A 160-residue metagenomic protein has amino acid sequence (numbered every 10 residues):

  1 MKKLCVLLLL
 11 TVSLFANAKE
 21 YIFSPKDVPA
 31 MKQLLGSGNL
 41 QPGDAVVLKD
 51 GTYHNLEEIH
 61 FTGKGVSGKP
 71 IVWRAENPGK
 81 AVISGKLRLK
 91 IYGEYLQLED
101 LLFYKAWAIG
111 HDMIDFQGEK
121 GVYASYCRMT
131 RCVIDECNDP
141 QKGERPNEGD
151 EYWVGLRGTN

Functional and structural regions predicted by a protein language model:
M1-L4: Positively charged n-region of N-terminal signal peptides that target proteins for export
L8-N17: Hydrophobic h-region of N-terminal signal peptides that target proteins for export in Gram-negative bacteria
L14-F15, A81, G143: Hydrophobic alpha-helical membrane context
N17-F23: Cleaved targeting-peptide boundary
Y21, S37-V82, R88-D100, Y126-T130: Beta-solenoid repeat scaffold
P25-P29, I134: Short polar catalytic/cofactor-binding loops
V28-S37: Short, polar loop/linker segments at the starts of domains and inter-domain junctions
L56, K86-I91, Y95-N160: Right-handed parallel beta-helix
